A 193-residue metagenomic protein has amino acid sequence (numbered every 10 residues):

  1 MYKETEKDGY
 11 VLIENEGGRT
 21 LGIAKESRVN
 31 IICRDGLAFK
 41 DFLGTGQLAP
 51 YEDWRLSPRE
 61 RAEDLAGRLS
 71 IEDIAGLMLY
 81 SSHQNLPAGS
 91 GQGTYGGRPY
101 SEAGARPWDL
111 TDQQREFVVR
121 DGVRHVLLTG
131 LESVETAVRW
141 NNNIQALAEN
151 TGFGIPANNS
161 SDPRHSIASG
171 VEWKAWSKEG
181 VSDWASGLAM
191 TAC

Functional and structural regions predicted by a protein language model:
M1-C193: N-terminal hydrophobic targeting/anchoring segments and the immediately downstream early-domain regions of hydrolases
